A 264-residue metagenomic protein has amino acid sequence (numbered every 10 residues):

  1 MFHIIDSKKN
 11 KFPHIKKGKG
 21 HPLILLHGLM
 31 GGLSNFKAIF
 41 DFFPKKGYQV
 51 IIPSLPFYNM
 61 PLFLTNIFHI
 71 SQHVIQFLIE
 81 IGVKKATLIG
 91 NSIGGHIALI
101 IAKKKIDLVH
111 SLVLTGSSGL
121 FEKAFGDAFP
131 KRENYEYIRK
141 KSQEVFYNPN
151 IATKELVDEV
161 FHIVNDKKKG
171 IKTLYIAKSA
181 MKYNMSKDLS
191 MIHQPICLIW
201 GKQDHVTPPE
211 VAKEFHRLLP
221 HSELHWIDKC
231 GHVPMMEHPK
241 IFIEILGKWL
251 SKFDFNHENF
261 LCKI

Functional and structural regions predicted by a protein language model:
P13-M60: Conserved HGGG/HGGXW glycine-rich cap/lid loop of the alpha/beta-hydrolase fold
L26, L55, T115, I227-C230: Alpha/beta-hydrolase
K37-F40, I51-I89, E244: Active-site loop/oxyanion-hole signature of alpha/beta-hydrolase fold enzymes
G90, G94, A98: Gly/Ala-rich beta-loop-alpha elbow adjacent to hydrolase catalytic centers
L99-K104, V109-K140: Flexible "cap/lid" loop of the alpha/beta hydrolase fold
R132-Q194: Conserved alpha/beta-hydrolase catalytic His-Asp/Glu region
K178-R217, W226: Conserved serine/cysteine hydrolase catalytic core
I227-I264: Catalytic active-site module of serine/aspartate enzymes centered on a nucleophile-bearing elbow/loop
